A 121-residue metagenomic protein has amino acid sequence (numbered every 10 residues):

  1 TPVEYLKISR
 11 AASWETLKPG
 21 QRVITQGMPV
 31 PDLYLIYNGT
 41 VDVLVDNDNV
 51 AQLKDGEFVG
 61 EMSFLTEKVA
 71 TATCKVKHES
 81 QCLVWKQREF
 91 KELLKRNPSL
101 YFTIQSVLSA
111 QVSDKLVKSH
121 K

Functional and structural regions predicted by a protein language model:
T1-D46, A51-E61: Regulatory nucleotide-sensing modules
A11, R96, K115-S119: Conserved, well-folded catalytic cores of nucleic-acid-processing and energy-transducing macromolecular machines
T16-L17, V43, C82-V84, Y101-F102 (+1 more regions): A short hydrophobic/aromatic micro-motif that marks alpha-helical segments and, especially, helix-coil
I36, F102, K118-S119: Short alpha-helix boundary/capping motifs
V50-V107: Cyclic-nucleotide recognition modules
S106-K121: Polybasic "coupling" helices that flank or enter modular domains
